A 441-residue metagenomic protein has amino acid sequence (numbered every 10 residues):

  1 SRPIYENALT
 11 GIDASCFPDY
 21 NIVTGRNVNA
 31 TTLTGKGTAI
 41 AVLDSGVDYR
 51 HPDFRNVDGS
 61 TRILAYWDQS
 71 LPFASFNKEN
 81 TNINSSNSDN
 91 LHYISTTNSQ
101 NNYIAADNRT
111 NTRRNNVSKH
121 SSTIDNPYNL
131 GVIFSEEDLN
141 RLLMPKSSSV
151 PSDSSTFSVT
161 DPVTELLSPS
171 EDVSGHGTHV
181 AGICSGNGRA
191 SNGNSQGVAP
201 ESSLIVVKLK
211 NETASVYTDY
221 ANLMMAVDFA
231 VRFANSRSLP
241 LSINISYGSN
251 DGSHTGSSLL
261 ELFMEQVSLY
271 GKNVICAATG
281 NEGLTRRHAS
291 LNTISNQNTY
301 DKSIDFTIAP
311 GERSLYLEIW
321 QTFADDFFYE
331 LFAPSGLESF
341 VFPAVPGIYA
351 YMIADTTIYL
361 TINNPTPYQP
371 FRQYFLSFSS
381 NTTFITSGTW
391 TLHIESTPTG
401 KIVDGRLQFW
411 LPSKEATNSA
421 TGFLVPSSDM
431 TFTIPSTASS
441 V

Functional and structural regions predicted by a protein language model:
S1-V441: Loop-rich non-cytosolic ectodomains and luminal regions
